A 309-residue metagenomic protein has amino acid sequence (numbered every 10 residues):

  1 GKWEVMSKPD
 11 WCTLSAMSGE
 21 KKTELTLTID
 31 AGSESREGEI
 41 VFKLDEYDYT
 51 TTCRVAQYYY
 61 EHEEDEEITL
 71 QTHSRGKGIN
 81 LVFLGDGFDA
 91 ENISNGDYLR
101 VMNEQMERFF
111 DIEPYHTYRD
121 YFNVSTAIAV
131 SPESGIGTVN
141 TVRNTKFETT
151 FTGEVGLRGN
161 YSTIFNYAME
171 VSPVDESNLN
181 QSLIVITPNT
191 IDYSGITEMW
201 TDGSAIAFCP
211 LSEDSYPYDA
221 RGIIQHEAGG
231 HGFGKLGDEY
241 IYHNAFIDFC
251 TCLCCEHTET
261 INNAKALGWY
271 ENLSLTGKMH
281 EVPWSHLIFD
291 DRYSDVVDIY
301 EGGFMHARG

Functional and structural regions predicted by a protein language model:
G1-T26: Surface-exposed binding patches on compact interaction domains or structured appendages
I29-E34: Short, surface-exposed loop/turn segments at beta-strand-coil junctions that are enriched for proline with nearby
S35-E46: A short beta-strand micro-motif common to beta-rich folds, especially ectodomain repeats
Y47-Y59: C-terminal edge beta-strand
Y59-L179, T190-D192: Propeptide-to-catalytic entry region of secreted or membrane-anchored zinc metalloproteases
N80-G85, N123-T126, L183-T187, A207-F208 (+2 more regions): Structural recognition of the beta-strand scaffold that forms the well-ordered cores of secreted hydrolase catalytic
S94-Y98, D202-A228: Short pre-active-site segment immediately N-terminal to the catalytic Zn-binding motif
G237-G309: Replace "(M1/M4/M9/M12/WLM)" with "(e.g., M1/M4/M8/M9/M12/M26/WLM)" and add "not limited to" to clarify scope
